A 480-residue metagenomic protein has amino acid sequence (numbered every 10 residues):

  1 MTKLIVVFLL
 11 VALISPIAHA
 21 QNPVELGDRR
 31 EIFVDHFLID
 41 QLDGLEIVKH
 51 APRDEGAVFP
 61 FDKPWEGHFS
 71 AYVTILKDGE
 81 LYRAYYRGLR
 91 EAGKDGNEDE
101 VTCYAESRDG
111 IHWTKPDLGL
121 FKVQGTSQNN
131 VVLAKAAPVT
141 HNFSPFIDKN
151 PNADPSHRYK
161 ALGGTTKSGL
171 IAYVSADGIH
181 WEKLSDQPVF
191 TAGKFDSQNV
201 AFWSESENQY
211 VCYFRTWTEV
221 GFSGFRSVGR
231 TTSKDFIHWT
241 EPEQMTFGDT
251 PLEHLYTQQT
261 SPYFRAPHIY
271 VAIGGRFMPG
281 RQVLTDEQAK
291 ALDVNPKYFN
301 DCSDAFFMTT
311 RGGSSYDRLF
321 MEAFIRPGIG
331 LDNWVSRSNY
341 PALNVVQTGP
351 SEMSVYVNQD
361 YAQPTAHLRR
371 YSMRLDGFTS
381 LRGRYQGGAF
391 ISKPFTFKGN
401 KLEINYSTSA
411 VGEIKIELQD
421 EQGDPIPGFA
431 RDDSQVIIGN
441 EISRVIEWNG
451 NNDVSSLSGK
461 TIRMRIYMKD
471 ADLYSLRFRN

Functional and structural regions predicted by a protein language model:
M1-T2: N-terminal secretory signal peptides that target proteins for export/translocation
I5-S15: Bacterial N-terminal signal peptides
A20-N480: Carbohydrate-active catalytic/glycan-binding domains of CAZyme proteins, especially the secreted or lumenal ectodomains
